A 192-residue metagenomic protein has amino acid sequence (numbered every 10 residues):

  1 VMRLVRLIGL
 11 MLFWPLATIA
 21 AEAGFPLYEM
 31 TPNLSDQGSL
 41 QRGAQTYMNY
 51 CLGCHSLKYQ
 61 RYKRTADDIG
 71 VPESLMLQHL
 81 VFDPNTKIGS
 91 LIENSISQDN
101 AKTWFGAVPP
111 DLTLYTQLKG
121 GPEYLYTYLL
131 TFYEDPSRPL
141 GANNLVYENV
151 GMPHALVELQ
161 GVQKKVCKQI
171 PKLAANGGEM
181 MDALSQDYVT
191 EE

Functional and structural regions predicted by a protein language model:
M2-L34: Post-cleavage N-terminal segment of exported redox proteins
A21-Q45, S56-D67: Electrostatic cytochrome c docking/interface patches
E22-T31, A101-D111: Short, contiguous pre-domain boundary segments
N33-L40, A44, K102-F105, Y115-L118 (+1 more regions): Solvent-exposed, acidic/flexible segments
Q45-L57, S97-Q98, V108-Q117, Y124-T127: C-type cytochrome heme c attachment motif
Y50-Y62, Y133-P136: A generic secondary-structure signal for well-formed alpha-helical elements
T65-P109, Y115: Structured domain cores in non-transmembrane regions
T127-E192: Extracytoplasmic/lumenal ectodomains and periplasmic regions of secretory and membrane proteins
